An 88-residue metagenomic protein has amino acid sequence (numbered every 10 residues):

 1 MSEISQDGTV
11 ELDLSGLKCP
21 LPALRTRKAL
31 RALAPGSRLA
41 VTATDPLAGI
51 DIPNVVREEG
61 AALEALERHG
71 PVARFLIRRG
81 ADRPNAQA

Functional and structural regions predicted by a protein language model:
M1-D7: Short, compositionally biased "basic patch" segments
D7-S15: Short amphipathic
V10, L39, A73-F75: Conserved beta-strand core positions
L14-E67: Amphipathic, hydrophobic secondary-structure cores in small proteins
P53-A88: C-terminal structural segments of small proteins and small subunits
